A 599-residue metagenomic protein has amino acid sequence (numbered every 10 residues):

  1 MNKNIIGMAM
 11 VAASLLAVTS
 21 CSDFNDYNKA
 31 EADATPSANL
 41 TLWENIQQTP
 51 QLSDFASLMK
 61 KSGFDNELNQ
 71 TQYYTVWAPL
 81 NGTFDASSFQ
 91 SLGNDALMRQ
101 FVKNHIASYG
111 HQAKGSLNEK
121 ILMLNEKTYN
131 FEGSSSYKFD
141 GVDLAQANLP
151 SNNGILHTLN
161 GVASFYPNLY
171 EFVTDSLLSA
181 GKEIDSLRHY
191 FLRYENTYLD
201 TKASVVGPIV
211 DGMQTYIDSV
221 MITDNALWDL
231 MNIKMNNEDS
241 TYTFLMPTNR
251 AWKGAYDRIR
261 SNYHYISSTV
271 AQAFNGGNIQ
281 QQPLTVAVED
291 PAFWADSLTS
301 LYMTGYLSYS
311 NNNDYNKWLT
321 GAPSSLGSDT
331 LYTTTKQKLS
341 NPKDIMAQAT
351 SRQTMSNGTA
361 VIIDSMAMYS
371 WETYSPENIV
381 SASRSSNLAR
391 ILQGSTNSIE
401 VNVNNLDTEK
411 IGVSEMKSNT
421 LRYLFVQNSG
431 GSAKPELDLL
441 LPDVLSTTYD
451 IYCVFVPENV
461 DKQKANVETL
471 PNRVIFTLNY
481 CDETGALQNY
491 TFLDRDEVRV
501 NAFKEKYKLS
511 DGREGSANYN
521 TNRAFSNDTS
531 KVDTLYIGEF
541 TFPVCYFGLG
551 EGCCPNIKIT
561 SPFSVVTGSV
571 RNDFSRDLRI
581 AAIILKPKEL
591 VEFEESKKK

Functional and structural regions predicted by a protein language model:
M1-A9: Bacterial N-terminal signal peptides that target proteins for export
N4, C21-K599: Mature, structured domains of secreted/extracytosolic soluble proteins
M10-L15: Hydrophobic helical h-region of N-terminal Sec-dependent signal peptides in bacterial secretory/periplasmic proteins
L16-S20: C-terminal motif of bacterial Sec signal peptides marking the signal peptidase cleavage site
